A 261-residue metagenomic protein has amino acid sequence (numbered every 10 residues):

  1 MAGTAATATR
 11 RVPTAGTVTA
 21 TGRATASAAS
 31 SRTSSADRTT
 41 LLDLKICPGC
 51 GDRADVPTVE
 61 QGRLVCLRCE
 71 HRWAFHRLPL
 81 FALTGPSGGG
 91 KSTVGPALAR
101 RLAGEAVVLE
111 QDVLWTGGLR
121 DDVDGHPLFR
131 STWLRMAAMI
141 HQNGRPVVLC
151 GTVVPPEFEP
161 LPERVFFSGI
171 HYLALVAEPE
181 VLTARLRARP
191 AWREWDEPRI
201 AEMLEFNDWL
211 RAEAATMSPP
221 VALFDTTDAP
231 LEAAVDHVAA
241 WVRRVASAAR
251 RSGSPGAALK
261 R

Functional and structural regions predicted by a protein language model:
C47-C50, C66-C69: Short cysteine-rich clusters marking metal-coordination/redox-active sites
L83: Hydrophobic anchor at the beta1->P-loop junction of P-loop NTPases
G88: Walker A (P-loop) phosphate-binding loop of P-loop NTPases
K91: Conserved lysine of the Walker
G95-A138: Conserved substrate/cofactor phosphate-moiety recognition/catalytic segment in nucleotide-dependent phosphotransferases
G125-I170: Glycine-rich phosphate-binding loop used to anchor ATP phosphates in small-molecule kinases, encompassing both
F166-A188: Conserved phosphate-donor/acceptor-positioning beta-strand/loop module used by diverse small-molecule
W192-H237, A249, P255-R261: Small-molecule kinase domains that catalyze NTP-dependent phosphoryl transfer to phosphate-bearing small molecules
